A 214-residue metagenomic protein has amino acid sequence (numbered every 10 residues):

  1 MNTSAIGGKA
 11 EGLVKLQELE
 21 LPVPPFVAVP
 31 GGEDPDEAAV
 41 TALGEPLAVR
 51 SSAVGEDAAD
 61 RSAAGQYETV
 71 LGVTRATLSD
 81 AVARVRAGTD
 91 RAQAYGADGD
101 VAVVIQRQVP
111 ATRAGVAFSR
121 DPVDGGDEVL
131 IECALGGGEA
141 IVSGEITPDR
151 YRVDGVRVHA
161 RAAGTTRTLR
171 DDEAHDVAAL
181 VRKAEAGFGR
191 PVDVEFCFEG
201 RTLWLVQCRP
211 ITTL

Functional and structural regions predicted by a protein language model:
M1-L214: Nucleotide/phosphate-binding sheet-loop regions of phosphoryl- and nucleotidyl-transfer enzymes
